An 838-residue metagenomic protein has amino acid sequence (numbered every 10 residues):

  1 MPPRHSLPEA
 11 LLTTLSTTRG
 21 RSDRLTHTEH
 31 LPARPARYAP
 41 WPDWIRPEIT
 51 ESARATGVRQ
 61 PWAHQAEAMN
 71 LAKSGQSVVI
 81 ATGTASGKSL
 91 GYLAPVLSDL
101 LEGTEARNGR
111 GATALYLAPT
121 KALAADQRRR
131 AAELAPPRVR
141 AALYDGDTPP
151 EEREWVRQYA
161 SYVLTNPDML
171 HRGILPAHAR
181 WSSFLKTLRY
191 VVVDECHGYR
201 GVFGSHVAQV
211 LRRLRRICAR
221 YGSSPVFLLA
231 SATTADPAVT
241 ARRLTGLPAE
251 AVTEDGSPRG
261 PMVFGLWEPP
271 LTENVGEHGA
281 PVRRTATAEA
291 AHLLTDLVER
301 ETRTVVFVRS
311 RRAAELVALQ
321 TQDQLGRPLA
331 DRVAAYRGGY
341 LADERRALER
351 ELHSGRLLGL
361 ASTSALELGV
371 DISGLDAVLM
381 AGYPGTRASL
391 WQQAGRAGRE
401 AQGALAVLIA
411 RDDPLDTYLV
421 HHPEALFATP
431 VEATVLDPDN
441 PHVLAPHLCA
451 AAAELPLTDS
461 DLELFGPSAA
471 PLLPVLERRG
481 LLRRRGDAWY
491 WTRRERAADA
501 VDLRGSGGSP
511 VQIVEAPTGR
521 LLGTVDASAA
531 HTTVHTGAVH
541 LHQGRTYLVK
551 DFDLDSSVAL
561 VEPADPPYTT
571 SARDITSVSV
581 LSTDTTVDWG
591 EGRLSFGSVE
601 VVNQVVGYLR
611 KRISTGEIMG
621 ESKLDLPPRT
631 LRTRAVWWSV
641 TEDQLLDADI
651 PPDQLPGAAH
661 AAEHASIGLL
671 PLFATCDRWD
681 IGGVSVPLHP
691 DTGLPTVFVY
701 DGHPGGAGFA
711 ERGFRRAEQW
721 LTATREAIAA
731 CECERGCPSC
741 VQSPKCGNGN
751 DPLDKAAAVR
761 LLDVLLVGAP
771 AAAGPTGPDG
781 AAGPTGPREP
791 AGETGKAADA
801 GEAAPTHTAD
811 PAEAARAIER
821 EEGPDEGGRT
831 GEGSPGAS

Functional and structural regions predicted by a protein language model:
P2, S6, P40, G657 (+2 more regions): Alpha-helix boundary/N-cap detector
P2-L25, S310, Q543-D551, V558 (+2 more regions): Structured, non-catalytic alpha/beta "coupling" segments that mediate domain-domain communication and provide generic
E9-T56, Q60-A63, E67, K73-V79 (+4 more regions): Helicase motor core with emphasis on the C-terminal RecA-like subdomain
G403-A406, D412-L426, D437, H447-D459 (+4 more regions): Extended Lys/Arg-rich polyanion-binding regions
C731-C740: Short cysteine clusters
S743: Cys/His-rich metal-chelating microdomains
C746: Short, non-ligating residues that shape and space the ligands of small metal-coordination modules and catalytic
V764-S838: Acidic, low-complexity intrinsically disordered tails
